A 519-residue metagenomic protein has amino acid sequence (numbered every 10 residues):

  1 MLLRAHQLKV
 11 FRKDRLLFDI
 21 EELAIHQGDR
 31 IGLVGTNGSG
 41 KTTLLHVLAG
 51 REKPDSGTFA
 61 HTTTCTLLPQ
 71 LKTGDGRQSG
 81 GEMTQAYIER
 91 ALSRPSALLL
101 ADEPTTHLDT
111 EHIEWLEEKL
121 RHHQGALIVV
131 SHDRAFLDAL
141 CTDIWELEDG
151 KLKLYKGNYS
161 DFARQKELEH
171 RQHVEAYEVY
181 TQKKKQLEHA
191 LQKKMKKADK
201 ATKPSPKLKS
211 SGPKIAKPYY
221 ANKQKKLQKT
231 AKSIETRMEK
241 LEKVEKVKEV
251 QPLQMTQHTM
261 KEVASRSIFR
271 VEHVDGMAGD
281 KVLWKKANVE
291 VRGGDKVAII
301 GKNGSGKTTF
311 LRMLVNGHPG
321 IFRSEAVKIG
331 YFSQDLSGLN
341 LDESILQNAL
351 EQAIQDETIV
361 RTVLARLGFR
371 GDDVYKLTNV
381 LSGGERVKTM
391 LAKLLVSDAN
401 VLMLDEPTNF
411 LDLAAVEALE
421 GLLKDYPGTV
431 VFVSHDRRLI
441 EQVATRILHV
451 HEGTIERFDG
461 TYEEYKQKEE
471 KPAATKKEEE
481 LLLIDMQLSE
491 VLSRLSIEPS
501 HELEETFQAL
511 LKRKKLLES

Functional and structural regions predicted by a protein language model:
M1-H173, K261-S519: ABC ATP-binding cassette signature C-motif
V174-V282: Flexible nucleotide-interacting loop at or near the entrance of a catalytic core
